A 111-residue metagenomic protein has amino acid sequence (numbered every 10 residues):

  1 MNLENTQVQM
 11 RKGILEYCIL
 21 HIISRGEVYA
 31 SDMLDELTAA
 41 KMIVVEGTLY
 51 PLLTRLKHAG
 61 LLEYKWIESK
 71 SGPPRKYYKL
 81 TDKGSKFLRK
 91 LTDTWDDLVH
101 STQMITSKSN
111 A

Functional and structural regions predicted by a protein language model:
M1-T6: Short, intrinsically disordered or compositionally biased N-terminal tails of bacterial proteins
Q7-T48: N-terminal helix-turn-helix DNA-binding core of bacterial DNA-binding proteins
L49-P51, L56: Basic amphipathic alpha-helical segments that dock to polyanions
G60: Glycine-centered, phosphate/nucleic-acid-interacting loop/turn motifs that mediate DNA/RNA or nucleotide
Y64-S69: Conserved catalytic-core motifs of GNAT/GCN5-like acyltransferases
K70, P74-T92: Basic, amphipathic "hinge/linker" alpha-helix immediately C-terminal to the N-terminal HTH DNA-binding motif
K86-A111: Amphipathic alpha-helical dimerization/coiled-coil segments that flank or bridge DNA-binding/regulatory modules
